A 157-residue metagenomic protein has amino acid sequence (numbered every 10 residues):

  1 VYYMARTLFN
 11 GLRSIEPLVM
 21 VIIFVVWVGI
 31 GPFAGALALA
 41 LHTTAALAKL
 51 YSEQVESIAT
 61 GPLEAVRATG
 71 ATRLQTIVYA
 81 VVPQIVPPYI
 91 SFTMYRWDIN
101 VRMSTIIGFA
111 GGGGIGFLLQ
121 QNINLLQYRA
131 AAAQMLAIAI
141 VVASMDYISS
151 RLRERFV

Functional and structural regions predicted by a protein language model:
V1-I15, L47, Q54, P62 (+3 more regions): Hydrophobic alpha-helical segments of integral membrane proteins, encompassing both true transmembrane helices
A5-A38: Generic hydrophobic transmembrane alpha-helix motif, especially the helices
R6, H42-A45, A139-D146: Alpha-helical transmembrane segments of multi-pass membrane proteins
I15, V19-I23, I85, Y89-W97 (+3 more regions): Hydrophobic alpha-helical segments of membrane proteins
F24, Y51, W97, I106-I107 (+2 more regions): Hydrophobic alpha-helical interface/terminus motif in multipass membrane transporters
V26, V101-I138, V157: Glycine-rich helix-loop "coupling/hinge" segments at transmembrane-helix boundaries in multipass transporters
I30-V81, P87-R96, Y147-S150: Membrane-cytosol interface at the C-terminal ends of specific transmembrane alpha-helices in multi-pass membrane
S91, A132-V157: C-terminal transmembrane helix and the adjacent membrane-cytosol boundary/short C-terminal tail of inner/organellar
